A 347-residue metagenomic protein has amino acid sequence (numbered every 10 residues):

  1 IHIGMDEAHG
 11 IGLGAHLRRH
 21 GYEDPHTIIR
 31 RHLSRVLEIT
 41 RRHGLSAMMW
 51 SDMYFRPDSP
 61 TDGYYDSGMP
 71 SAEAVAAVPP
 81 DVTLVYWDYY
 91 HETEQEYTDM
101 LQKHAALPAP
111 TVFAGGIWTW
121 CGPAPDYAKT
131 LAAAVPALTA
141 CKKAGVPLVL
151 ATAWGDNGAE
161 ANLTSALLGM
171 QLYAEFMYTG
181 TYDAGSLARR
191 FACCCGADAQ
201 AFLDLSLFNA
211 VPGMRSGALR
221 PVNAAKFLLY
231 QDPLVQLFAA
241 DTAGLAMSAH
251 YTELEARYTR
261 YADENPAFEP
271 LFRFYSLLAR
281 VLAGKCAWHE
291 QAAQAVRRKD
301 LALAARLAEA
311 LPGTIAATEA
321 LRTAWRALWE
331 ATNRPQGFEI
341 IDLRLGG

Functional and structural regions predicted by a protein language model:
I1-L17: Active-site groove signature of glycoside hydrolases
R18-G347: Substrate-binding groove of N-acetylhexosamine-processing glycoside hydrolases
